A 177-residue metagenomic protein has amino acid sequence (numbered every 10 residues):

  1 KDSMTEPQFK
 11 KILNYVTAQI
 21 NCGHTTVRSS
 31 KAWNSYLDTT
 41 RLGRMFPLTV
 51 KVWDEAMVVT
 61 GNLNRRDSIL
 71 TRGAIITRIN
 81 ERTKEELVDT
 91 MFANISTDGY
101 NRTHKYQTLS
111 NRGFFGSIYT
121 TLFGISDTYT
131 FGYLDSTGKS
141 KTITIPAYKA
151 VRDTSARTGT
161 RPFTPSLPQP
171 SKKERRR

Functional and structural regions predicted by a protein language model:
K1-R177: Flexible, low-complexity junctional segments that flank or bridge functional domains
